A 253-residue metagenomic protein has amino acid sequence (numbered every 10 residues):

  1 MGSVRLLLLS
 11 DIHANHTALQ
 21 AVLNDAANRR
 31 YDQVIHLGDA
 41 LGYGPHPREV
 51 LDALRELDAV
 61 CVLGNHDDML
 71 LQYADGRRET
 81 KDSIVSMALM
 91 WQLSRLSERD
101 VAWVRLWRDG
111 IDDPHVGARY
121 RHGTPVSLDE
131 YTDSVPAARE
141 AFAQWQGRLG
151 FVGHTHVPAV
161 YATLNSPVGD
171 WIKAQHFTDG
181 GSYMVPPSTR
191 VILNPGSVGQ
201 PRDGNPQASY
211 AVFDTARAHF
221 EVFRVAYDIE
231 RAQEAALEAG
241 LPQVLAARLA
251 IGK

Functional and structural regions predicted by a protein language model:
M1-A59: N-terminal active-site segment of His-dependent metallophosphoesterases
G2-L7, D112-R119, P186-I192: Beta-strand-turn-beta hairpins that frame and shape the catalytic cleft of phosphate-ester-processing enzymes
L9-S10, V34-D39, V60-N65, R121 (+2 more regions): Active-site neighborhood of phospho(di)ester-bond hydrolases with catalytic His/Asp-centered motifs
H13-A18, G42-P45, H66-L71, D112 (+4 more regions): Active-site environment of divalent metal-dependent phosphoester hydrolases
A26-Y31, P114-H115, Q144-Q146, P186-P187: Glycine-rich phosphate-binding loop signature in dinucleotide/nucleotide-binding domains
V50-L51, L57-Q146: Active-site neighborhood of divalent metal-dependent phosphoester bond hydrolases
Y73-A74, Y131, Y161-L164, Q233-A235: Short, well-ordered secondary-structure micro-motifs
N165-K253: Acidic, His/Gly-rich catalytic cores of divalent-metal-dependent hydrolytic chemistry
